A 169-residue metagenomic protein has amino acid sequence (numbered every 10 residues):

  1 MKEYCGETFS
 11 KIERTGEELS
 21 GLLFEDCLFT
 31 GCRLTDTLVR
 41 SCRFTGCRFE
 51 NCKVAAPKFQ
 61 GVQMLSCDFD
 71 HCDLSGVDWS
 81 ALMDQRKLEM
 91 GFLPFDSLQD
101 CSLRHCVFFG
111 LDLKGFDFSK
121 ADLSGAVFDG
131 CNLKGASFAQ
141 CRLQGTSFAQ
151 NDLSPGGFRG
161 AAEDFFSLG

Functional and structural regions predicted by a protein language model:
M1-G169: Tandem repeat scaffolds
